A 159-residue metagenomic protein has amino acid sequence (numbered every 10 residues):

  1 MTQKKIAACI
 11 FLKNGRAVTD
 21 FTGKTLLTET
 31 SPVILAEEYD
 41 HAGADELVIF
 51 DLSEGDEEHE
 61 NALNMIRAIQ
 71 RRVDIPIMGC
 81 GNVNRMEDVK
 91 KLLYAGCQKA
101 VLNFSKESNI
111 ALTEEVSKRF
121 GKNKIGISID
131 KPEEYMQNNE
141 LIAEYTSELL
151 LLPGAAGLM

Functional and structural regions predicted by a protein language model:
K4, A8-C9, D56-G81, L112-D130: Alpha-helix-loop-beta-strand connector modules within alpha/beta enzyme cores
A7-N14, A36-V48: N-terminal glycine-rich anion-binding loops that anchor highly charged ligand groups
L12-T25, K90-M159: Conserved anion-binding
G23-H41: Short catalytic helix/loop segments, enriched in acidic residues and glycine and frequently bearing histidine
L35-E37, L52-E57, P76, L152-P153: Internal alpha/beta core interface subdomains
G43-I49, C97, A155: Short acidic/histidine-rich motifs immediately flanking catalytic phosphotransfer sites in two-component signaling
E46-N64, F104, M159: Glycine-rich, proline-tolerant flexible connector loops at the mouths of alpha/beta enzymes
N84-E87: Glycine-rich beta-to-alpha active-site loop
